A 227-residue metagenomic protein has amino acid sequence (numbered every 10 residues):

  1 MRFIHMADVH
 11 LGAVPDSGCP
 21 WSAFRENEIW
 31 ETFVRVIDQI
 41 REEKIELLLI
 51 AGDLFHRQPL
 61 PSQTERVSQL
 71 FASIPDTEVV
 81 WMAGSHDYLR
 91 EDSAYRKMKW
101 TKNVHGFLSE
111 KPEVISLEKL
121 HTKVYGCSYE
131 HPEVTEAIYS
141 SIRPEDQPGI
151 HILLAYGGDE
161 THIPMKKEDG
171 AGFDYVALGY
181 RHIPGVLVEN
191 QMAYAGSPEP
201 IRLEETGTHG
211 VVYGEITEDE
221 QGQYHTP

Functional and structural regions predicted by a protein language model:
M1-R66, Q147: N-terminal active-site segment of His-dependent metallophosphoesterases
R2, H121, Q223-Y224: Short, mixed charged/polar active-site loops that provide acid/base catalysis or chelate metal/phosphate cofactors
V36, T77, V104, T226-P227: Generic preference for hydrophobic/aromatic residues in regular secondary structure cores
L47, R57-G210, E215: His/Asp/Glu-rich metal-coordinating catalytic cores of metallo-dependent phosphodiesterases/hydrolases acting on
I216-P227: A short C-terminal boundary segment appended to hydrolase-like catalytic domains
